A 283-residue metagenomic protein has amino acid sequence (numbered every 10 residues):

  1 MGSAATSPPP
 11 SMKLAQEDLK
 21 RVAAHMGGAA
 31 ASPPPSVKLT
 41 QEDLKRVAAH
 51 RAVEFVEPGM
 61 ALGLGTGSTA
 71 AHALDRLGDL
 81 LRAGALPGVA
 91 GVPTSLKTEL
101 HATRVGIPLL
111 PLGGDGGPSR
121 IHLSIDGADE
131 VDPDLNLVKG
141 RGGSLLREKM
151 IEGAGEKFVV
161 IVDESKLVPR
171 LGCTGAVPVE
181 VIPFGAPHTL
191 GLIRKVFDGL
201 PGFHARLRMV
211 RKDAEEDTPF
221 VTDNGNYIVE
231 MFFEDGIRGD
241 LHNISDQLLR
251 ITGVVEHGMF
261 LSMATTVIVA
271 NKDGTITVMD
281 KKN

Functional and structural regions predicted by a protein language model:
G2-T6, L14, D18-P33, L39-T40 (+3 more regions): Conserved phosphate- and dinucleotide-binding cores of soluble alpha/beta proteins, encompassing both enzyme active
V47-E57: Conserved alpha-helix/loop element of class I SAM-dependent methyltransferases that forms part of the SAM/SAH-binding
A52, L64-G67, G91, V138 (+2 more regions): Buried hydrophobic positions in well-ordered alpha/beta secondary-structure cores of metabolic enzymes
E54, D75-D79: Short, well-ordered alpha-helices that flank and scaffold nucleotide-derived cofactor binding pockets
G59-L62, A83-G91, N136: Short active-site oxyanion
A61-T69, A73-L74: Glycine-rich beta-strand-to-loop/alpha-helix junction loops that act as flexible
